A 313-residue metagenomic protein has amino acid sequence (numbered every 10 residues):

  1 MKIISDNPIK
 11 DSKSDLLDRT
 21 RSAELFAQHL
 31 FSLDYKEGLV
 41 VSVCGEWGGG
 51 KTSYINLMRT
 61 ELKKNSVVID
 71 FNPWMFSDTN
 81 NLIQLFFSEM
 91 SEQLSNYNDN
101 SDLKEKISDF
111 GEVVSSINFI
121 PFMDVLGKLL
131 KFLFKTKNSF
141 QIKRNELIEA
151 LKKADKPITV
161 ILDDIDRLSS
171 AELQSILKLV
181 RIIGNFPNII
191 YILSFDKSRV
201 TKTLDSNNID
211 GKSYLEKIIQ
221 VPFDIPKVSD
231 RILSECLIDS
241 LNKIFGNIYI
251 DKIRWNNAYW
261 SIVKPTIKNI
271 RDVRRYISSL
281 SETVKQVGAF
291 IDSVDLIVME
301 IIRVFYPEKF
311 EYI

Functional and structural regions predicted by a protein language model:
M1-P73, Q84, I183: Walker A/P-loop-proximal flanking segment of P-loop NTPase domains
W47-G49, M75-T79, D196-T201, K227-L233 (+1 more regions): Conserved nucleotide-binding/hydrolysis micro-motifs of P-loop NTPases
Y54-K153: P-loop NTPase nucleotide-binding core
N65-V68, K156-P157, F186-I190, Y214-P222: Short glycine-/polar-rich loops that comprise or flank the Walker A/P-loop and associated switch/sensor motifs
S139, K143-D196, K202, S206-N207: Conserved Walker B catalytic segment
V200-I218: Short regulatory helix/loop adjacent to the ATP-binding pocket of P-loop NTPases
I219, D224-N256, T266: Conserved small helical "lid"/interfacial subdomain of P-loop NTPases
N247-I313: C-terminal helical "lid" subdomain and adjoining coupling/linker elements of P-loop NTPases
